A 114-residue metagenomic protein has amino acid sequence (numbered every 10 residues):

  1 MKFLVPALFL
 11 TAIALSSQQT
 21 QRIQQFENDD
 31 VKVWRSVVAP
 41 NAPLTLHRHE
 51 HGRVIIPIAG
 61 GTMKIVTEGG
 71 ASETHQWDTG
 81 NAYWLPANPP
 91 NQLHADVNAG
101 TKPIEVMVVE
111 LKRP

Functional and structural regions predicted by a protein language model:
M1-L4: Positively charged n-region of N-terminal signal peptides that target proteins for export
A7-S17: Hydrophobic h-region of N-terminal signal peptides that target proteins for export in Gram-negative bacteria
T20-T45, E50-I55, V108-V109: A short glycine-rich, His/Asp/Glu-containing loop-to-beta-strand
Q25, S36, L44-R48, V66 (+2 more regions): Short histidine-centered beta-strand/loop micro-motifs that create catalytic or ligand/metal-coordination sites
F26-D30, G70-N88: Short acidic-glycine-tyrosine-enriched beta hairpin
N41-T45, N81-D96: Histidine-centered metal-chelating micro-motifs
H49-G69: Glycine- and acidic-residue-biased ligand/ion/polar-headgroup-sensing regions
G60, P89-K112: Ligand-binding loop in jelly-roll beta-barrel domains
